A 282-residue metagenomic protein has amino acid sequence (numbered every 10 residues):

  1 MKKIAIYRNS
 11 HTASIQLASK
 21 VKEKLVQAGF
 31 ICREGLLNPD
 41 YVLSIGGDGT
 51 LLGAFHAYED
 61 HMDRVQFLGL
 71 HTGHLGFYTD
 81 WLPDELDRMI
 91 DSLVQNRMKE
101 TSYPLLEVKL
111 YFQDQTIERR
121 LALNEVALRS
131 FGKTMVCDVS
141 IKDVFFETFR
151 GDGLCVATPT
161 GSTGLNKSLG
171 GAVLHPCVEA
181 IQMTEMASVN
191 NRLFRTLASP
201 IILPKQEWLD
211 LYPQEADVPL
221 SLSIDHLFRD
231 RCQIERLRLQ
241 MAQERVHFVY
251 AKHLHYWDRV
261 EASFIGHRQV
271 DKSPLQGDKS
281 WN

Functional and structural regions predicted by a protein language model:
M1-L37, L75-C155, T163-N282: Catalytic phosphate-donor-binding core of small-molecule kinases
L25, Y58-H61: Active-site catalytic pocket residues across diverse enzymes, especially alpha/beta-hydrolases
L36-G53: Short, well-ordered secondary-structure micro-motifs within conserved domains or adaptor modules
S44-G46, G69, A157: Short beta-strand segments
G47-T50, G73, T160-S162: Short glycine-rich anion-binding loops that position phosphate/pyrophosphate groups of nucleotides and phosphorylated
G53-E59, N166-G170: Short Gly/Thr/Asp-enriched flexible loops that form oxyanion-binding sites at enzyme active sites
M62-Q66: A short helix->loop->beta-strand "cap" motif at the edges of active sites that frequently abuts
F67-L75: Beta-strand-loop-alpha-helix segment that lines the small-molecule cofactor/substrate pocket of alpha/beta enzymes
